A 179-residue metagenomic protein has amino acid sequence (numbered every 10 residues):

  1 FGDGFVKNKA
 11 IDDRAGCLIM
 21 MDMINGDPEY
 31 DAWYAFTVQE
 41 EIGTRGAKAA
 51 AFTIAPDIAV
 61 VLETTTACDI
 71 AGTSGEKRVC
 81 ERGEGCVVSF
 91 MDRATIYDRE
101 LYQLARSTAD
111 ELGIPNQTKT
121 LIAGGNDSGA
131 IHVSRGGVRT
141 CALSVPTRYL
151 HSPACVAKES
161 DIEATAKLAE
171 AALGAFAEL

Functional and structural regions predicted by a protein language model:
F1-G4, H151-P153: Short small-residue beta-strand/loop micro-motif enriched in glycine and branched aliphatics
G2-G43, L168-A172: Alpha-helical metal-binding/catalytic segments enriched in His/Glu/Asp
I11-D13, N25-E29, A51-I54, C80-E81 (+1 more regions): Solvent-exposed alpha-helices and their adjacent loops that cap or buttress functional pockets in soluble metabolic
R14-L18, G43-G46, G125-S128, S152: Short glycine/serine/threonine-rich phosphate/pyrophosphate-binding segments that cradle anionic phosphate groups
A35, I58-V60, C141-L143: Hydrophobic/aromatic beta-strand patches that form the interior of the parallel beta-sheet core in alpha/beta enzyme
F36-G43, T64-T66, T147-Y149: Acidic, glycine-rich active-site loops and adjacent beta-strand->loop/helix elements that engage anionic groups
R45-P115: Metal-dependent peptidase/peptidase-like ectodomains
G83, V87-A166, G174-L179: Active-site-adjacent substrate-binding region of metalloamidase/peptidase-like peptide-processing proteins
